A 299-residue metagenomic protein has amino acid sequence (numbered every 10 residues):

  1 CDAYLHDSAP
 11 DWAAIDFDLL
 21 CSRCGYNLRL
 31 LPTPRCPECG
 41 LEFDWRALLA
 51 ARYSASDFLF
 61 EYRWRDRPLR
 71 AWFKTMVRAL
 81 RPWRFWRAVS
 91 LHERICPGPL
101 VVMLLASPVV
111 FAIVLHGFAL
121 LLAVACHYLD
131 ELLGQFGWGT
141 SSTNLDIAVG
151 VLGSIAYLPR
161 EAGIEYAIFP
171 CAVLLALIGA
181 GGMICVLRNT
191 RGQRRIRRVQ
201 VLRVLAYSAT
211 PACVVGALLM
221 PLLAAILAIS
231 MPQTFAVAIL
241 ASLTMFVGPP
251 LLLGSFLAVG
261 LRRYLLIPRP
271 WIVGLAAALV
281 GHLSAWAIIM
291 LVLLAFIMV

Functional and structural regions predicted by a protein language model:
Y4-V110: N-terminal juxtamembrane cytosolic/stromal segments of multi-pass membrane proteins
A13-A14, A47, A51, E131-G134 (+2 more regions): Polar/charged alpha-helical tracts
F43-S56, D146-Y157, G216-I229: Hydrophobic alpha-helical transmembrane segments
L48-A51, A106-V114, Y128, A224-P232 (+1 more regions): Short amphipathic alpha-helical patches
Y62-I196: Selected alpha-helical membrane-embedding segments in polytopic membrane proteins
E161-V299: Hydrophobic alpha-helical transmembrane segments and adjacent short intramembrane/lumenal linkers of inner/organellar
